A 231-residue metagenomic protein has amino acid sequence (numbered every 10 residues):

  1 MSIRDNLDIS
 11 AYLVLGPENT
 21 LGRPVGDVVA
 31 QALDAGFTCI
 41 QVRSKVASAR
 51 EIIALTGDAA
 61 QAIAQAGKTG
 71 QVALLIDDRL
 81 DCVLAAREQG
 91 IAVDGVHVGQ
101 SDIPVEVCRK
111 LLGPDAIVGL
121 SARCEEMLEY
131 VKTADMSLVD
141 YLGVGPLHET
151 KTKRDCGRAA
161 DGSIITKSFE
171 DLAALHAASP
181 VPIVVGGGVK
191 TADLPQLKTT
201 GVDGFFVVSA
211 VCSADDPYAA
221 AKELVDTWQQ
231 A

Functional and structural regions predicted by a protein language model:
M1-H97, G113-D140, I164-A174, A178-I183 (+2 more regions): Conserved N-terminal beta1-alpha1 strand-loop-helix module at the mouth
V42, H148-D155: A short acidic, helix-capping loop that chelates divalent metal ions and anchors anionic groups
G99, V139-E149: Non-cysteine beta-strand/loop elements that form the S-adenosyl-L-methionine
I103-P104: Acidic/glycine-enriched connector segments
V107-C108: Active-site-proximal beta-alpha core segment in soluble small-molecule metabolic enzymes
C156-G162: Short glycine-enriched, charge-decorated loop/helix-capping segments at active-site entrances that position
